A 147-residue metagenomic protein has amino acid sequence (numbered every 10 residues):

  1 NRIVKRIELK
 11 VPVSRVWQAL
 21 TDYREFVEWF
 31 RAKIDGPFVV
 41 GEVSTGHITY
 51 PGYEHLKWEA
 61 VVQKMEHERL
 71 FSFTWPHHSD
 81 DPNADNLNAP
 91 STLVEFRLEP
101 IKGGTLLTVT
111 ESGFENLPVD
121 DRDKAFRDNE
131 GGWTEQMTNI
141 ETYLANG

Functional and structural regions predicted by a protein language model:
N1-D35, V39: Hydrophobic ligand-binding cavity/cleft-lining segments
R6-K10, H47, V61, R97: Generic structural detector for well-ordered beta-strands
V11-P12, T49, K124-D128: Alpha-helical scaffold segments that form or flank carboxylate-/histidine-based iron centers
V16-W17, F26, S44-G46, V62 (+4 more regions): Hydrophobic pocket/interface hotspot
L20, F30, W75, M137 (+1 more regions): Short, flexible helix/strand-to-coil boundary loops that buttress conserved ligand/catalytic motifs in alpha/beta
A32-H47, G52-Y53: A solvent-exposed, acidic/Ser-Thr-rich amphipathic alpha-helical stretch
D35-P37, H55-G103, S112: Hydrophobic-ligand binding "helix-grip"
G113-G147: A conserved amphipathic terminal alpha-helix motif
